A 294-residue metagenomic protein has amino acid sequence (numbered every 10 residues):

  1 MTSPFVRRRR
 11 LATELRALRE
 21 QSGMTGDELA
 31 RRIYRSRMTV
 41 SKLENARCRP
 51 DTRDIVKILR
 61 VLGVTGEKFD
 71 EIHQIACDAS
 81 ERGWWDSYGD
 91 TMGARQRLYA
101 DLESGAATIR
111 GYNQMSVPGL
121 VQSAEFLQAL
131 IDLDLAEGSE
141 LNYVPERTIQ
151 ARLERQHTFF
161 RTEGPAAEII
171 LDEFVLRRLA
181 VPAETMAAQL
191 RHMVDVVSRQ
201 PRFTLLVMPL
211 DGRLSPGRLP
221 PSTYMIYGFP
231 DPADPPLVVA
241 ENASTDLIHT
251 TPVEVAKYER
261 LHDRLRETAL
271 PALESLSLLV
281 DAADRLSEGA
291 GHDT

Functional and structural regions predicted by a protein language model:
M1, R8-L11, T25-R31, Y88-G89 (+4 more regions): Short hydrophobic/aromatic-rich motifs at helix boundaries and adjacent loops
M1-G83: Basic, Lys/Arg-rich alpha-helical nucleic-acid-recognition elements, primarily the DNA-binding modules of transcription
R31-I33, T91-M92, L278-V280: Short secondary-structure junction/hinge motifs that connect adjacent elements
R35, A94, D101-S104, I109-N113 (+1 more regions): Short, functionally important structural connectors and interaction interfaces within domains
E44, E103, E241: Acidic-residue sensor for enzyme active/binding pockets
V64, H73-I75, T91-G93, E259 (+2 more regions): Short, intrinsically disordered/low-complexity patches at protein termini and at juxtamembrane boundaries
D70-S104: Short, charged recognition helix plus adjacent turn of helix-turn-helix-like nucleic-acid-binding domains
T108, Y112-T294: Hydrophobic protein-protein interaction segments
